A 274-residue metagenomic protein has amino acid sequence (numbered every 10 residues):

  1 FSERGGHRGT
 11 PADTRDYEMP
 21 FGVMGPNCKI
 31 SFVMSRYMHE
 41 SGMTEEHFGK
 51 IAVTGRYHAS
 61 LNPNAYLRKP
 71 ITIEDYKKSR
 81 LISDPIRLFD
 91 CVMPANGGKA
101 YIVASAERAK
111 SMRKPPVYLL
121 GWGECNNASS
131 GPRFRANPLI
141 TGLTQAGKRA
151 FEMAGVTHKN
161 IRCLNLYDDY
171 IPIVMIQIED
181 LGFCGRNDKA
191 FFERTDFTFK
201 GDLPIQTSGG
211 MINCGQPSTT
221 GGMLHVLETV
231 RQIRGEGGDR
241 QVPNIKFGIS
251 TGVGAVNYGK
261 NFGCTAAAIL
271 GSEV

Functional and structural regions predicted by a protein language model:
F1-G6, A52-Y66, N127-G131, Y170-V174 (+2 more regions): Acyl-CoA/ACP chain-elongation machinery
F1-G9, H158-D180: Conserved beta-ketoacyl condensing-enzyme motif
F1-S41: Flexible glycine-/small-residue-enriched beta->alpha junction loops that bind anionic phosphate/pyrophosphate groups
Y17, K50, L81-R149, R194-S208 (+4 more regions): Condensing-enzyme catalytic core mediating Claisen C-C bond formation in acyl metabolism
M24-I73: N-terminal leader/propeptide and maturation segments of large enzyme subunits in energy/redox metabolism and hydrolases
Y37-G42, A146-N160: Phosphate/pyrophosphate-binding loops at sites that engage ATP/ADP/AMP, CoA/4′-phosphopantetheine, polyphosphate
G131-A136, D168-F191, P217-T219, N257-A266: Short glycine/threonine-rich loop-to-helix capping motif typified by GTGT followed within a few residues by an Asp-Pro
V174-G237: C-terminal hydrophobic structural anchor segments that stabilize assembly/packing rather than catalytic chemistry
